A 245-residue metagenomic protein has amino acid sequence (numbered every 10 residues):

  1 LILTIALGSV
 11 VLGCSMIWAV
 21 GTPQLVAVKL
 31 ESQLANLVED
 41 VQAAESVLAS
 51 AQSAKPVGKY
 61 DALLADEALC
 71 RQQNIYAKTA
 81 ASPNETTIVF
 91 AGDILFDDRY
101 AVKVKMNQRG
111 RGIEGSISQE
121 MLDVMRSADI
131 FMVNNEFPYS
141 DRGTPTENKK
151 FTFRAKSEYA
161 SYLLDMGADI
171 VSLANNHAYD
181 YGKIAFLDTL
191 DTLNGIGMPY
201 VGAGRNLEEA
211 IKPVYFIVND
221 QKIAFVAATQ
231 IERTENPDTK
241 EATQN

Functional and structural regions predicted by a protein language model:
I2-W18: Hydrophobic membrane-insertion alpha-helices, especially the h-region of bacterial N-terminal signal peptides
G13-N245: Acidic, metal/ion-coordinating pockets
